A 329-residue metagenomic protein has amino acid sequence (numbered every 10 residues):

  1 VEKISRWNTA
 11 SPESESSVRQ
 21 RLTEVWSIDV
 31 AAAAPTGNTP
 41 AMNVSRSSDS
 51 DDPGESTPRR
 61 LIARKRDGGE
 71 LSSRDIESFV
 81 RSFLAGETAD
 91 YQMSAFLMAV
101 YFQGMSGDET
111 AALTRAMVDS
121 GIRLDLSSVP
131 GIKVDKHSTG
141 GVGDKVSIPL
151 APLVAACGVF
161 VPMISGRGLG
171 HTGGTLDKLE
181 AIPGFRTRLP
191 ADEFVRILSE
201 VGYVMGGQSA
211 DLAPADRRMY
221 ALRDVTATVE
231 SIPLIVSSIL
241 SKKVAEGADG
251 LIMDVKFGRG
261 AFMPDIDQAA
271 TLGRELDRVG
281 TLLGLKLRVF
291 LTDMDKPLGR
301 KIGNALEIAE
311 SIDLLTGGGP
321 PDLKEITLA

Functional and structural regions predicted by a protein language model:
S5-R21, W26-S27, A32, S45-S47: Low-acidity, Ser/Thr- and Arg-rich intrinsically disordered low-complexity segments
V30-A31, G37-N38, M42, S50-D51: Short, positively charged and aromatic/hydrophobic N-terminal segments
N43-G143: Acidic, glycine/proline-rich low-complexity segments that act as flexible tails and inter-domain linkers
V44, D52-R64, D119, G158 (+2 more regions): Glycine-rich anion-binding loops and their surrounding alpha/beta cores
R74, L97, I148-V195, S199 (+1 more regions): A glycine-rich phosphate/pyrophosphate-binding beta-strand-loop-alpha-helix module
S82-A85, D135-V142, V161-G166, L315-P321: A short glycine/serine-rich beta->alpha loop
I132-I164, D224-P233: Glycine-rich phosphate/pyrophosphate-binding loop regions near the starts of catalytic domains
S138-G140, R167-H171, F257-R259, M294-D295: Acidic, glycine-rich active-site loops and adjacent beta-strand->loop/helix elements that engage anionic groups
